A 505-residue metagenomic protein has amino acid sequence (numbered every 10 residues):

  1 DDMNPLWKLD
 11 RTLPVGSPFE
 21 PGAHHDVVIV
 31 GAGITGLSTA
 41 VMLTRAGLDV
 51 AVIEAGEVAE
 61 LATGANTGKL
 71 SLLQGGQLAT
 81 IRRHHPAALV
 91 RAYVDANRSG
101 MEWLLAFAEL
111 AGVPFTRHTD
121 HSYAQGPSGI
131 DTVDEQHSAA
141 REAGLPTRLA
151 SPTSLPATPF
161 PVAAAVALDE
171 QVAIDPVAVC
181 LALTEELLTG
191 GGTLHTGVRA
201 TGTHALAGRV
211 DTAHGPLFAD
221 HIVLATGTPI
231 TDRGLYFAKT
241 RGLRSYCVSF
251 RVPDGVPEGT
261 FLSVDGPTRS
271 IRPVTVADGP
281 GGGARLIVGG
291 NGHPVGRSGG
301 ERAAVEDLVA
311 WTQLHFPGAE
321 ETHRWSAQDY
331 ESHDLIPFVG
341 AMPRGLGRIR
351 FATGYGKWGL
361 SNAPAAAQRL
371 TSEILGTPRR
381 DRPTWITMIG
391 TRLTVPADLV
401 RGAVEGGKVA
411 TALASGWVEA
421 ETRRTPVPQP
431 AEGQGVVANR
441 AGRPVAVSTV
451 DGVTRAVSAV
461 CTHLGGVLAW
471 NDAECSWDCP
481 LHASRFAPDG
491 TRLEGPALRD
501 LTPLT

Functional and structural regions predicted by a protein language model:
D1-V27, L501-L504: Extreme N-terminal leader/targeting segments of oxidoreductases
H25-V52: N-terminal Rossmann-like FAD-binding beta1-loop-alpha1 element of flavoenzymes
R45-A65: Glycine-rich FAD pyrophosphate-binding loop
I81-E186: Rossmann-like flavin
A139, A165-D220: Helical element adjacent to the flavin cofactor pocket in flavoenzyme catalytic cores
E170, G266, G282, P294-A310 (+3 more regions): C-terminal catalytic lobe of FAD-dependent flavoproteins
G202-V276: Flavin-dependent oxidoreductases
V248, V437-T505: Rieske [2Fe-2S] iron-sulfur-binding domain
